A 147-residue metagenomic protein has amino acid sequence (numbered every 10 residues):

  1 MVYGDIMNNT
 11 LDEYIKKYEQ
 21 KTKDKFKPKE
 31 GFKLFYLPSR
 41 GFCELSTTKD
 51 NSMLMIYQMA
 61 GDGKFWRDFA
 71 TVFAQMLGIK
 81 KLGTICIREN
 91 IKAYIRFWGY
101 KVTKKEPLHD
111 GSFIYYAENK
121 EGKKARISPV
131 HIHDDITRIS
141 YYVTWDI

Functional and structural regions predicted by a protein language model:
M1-D24, Y141-D146: Short amphipathic alpha-helix that is part of the acyltransferase structural core
E19-N51, P129-D134: A conserved beta-strand-loop-helix scaffold within acyl/acetyltransferase catalytic domains
K33, S52-L54, G111-Y115, T137-V143: Short beta-strand micro-motifs in enzyme catalytic cores
P38-S39, K49, R88-E89, D146-I147: Short, flexible beta-strand-to-coil junctions
C43-L45, L54, L82, V102 (+3 more regions): Hydrophobic beta-strand residues in large extracellular and virion-surface proteins
K49-K101, E106-G111: Acyl-donor binding region in acyl/amide transferases
Q58-G63, E118-G122, V130, Y142-I147: Secondary-structure transition/turn motif
K101-D135: Conserved catalytic-core motifs of GNAT/GCN5-like acyltransferases
